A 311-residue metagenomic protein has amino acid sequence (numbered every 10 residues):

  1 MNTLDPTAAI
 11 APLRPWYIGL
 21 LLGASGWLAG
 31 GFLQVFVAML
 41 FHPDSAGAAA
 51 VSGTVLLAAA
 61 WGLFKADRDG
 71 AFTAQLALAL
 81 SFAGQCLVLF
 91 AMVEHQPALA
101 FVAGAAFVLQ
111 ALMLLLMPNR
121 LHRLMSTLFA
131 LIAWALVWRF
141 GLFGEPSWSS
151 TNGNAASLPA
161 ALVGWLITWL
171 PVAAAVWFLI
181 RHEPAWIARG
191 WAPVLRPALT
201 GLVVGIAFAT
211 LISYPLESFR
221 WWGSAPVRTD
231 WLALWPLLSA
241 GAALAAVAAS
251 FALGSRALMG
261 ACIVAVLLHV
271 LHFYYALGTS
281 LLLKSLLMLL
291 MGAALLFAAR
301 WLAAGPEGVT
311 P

Functional and structural regions predicted by a protein language model:
M1-P311: Alpha-helical multi-pass membrane segments and their bilayer interfacial helix-loop junctions
